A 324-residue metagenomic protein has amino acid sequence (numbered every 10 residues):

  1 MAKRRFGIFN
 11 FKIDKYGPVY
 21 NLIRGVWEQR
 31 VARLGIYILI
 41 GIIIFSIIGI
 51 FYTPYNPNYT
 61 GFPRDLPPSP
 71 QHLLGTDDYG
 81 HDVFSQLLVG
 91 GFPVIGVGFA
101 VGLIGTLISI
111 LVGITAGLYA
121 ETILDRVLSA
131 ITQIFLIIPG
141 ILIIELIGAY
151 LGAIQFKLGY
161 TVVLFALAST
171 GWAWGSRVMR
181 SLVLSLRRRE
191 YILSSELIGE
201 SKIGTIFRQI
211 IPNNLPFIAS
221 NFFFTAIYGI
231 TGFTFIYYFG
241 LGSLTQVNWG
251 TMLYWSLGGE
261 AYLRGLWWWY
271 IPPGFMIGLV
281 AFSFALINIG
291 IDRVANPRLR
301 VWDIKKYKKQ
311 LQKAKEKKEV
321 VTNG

Functional and structural regions predicted by a protein language model:
A2-N58, L128-I131, F135, G204 (+2 more regions): N-terminal signal-anchor/first transmembrane alpha helix
I23, I47-S85: Short membrane-interfacial helix/loop motifs at transmembrane-helix boundaries
L73, D77, V83, I104 (+4 more regions): Generic hydrophobic transmembrane alpha-helix motif, especially the helices
T76-H81, Y119, S194-G204, R208-N213: Short helix-to-coil transition segments within interhelical loops that connect adjacent transmembrane helices
V83-A116, V280: Transmembrane alpha-helix signature in integral membrane proteins
F92-T106, I203-T234: Transmembrane alpha-helices
L136, A149, F224-T225, G232-I271 (+1 more regions): Glycine-rich helix-loop "coupling/hinge" segments at transmembrane-helix boundaries in multipass transporters
Q155, T170, F223, L266-G324: C-terminal transmembrane helix and the adjacent membrane-cytosol boundary/short C-terminal tail of inner/organellar
